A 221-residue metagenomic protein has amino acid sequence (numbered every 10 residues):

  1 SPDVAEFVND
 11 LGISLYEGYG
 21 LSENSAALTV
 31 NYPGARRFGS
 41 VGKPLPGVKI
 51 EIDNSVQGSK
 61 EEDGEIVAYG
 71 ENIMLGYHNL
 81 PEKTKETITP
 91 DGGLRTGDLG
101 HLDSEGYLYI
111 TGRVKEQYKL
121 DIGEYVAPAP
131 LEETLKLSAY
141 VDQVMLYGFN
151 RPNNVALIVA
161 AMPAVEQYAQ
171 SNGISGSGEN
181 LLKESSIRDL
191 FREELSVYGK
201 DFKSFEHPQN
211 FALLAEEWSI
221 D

Functional and structural regions predicted by a protein language model:
S1-R36: Gly/Ser/Thr-rich phosphate-binding loop
P2-V4, L11, G39, K60-D63 (+2 more regions): Short helix/loop capping segments that flank catalytic or ligand/cofactor-binding pockets
F7, I13-L15, E193, H207 (+1 more regions): Transmembrane-helix exit segments and adjacent C-terminal regions of multi-pass membrane proteins
D10, S25, G47, D63 (+5 more regions): Active-site lining segments that contact anionic ligands and/or coordinate catalytic metals
S40-N54, N172-E179: Short, basic, helix/turn surface patches
P44, V48-E51, V56-L120, L137: Conserved ATP-binding/catalytic segment of the ANL
G70, L75-G76, L99-S204, A215-E217: AMP-binding/adenylate-forming catalytic core of the ANL superfamily
